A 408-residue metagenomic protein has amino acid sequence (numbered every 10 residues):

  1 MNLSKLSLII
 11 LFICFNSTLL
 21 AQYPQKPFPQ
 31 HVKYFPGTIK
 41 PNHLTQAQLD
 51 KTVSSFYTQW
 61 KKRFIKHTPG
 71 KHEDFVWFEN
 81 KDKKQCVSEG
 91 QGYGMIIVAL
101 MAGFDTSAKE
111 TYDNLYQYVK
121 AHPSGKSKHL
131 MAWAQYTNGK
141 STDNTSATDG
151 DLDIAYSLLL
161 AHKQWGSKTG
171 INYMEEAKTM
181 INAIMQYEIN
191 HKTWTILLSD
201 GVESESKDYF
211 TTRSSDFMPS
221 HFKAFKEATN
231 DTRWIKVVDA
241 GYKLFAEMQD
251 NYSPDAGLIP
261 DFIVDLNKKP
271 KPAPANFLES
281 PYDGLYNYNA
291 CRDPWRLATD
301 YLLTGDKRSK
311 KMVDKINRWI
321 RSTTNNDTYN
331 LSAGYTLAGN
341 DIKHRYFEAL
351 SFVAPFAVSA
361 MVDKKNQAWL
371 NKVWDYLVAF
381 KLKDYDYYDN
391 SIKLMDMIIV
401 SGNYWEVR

Functional and structural regions predicted by a protein language model:
M1-Q22: Bacterial Sec-dependent N-terminal signal peptides
Y23-F56, K84-S88, K128, D143-D149 (+3 more regions): Extended ligand-binding clefts on enzyme/binding-domain cores
K26-D151, A155-S157, Q164-S167, A290 (+9 more regions): N-terminal carbohydrate-binding/catalytic regions of secreted carbohydrate-active enzymes
I235-D239, L370-L377, R408: Alpha-helical repeat scaffolds
G402-V407: Alpha-helical linker/edge segments of TPR/alpha-solenoid repeat scaffolds and analogous pre-/post-domain helices
